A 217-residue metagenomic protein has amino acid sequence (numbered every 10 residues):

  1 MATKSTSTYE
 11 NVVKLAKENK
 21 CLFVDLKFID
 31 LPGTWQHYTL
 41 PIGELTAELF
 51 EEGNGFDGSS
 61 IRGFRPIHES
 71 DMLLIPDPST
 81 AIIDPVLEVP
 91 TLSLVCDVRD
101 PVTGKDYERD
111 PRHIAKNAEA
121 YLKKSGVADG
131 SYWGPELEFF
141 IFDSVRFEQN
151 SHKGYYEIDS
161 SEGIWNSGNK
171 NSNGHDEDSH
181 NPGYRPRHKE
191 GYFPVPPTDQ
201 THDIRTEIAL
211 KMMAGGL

Functional and structural regions predicted by a protein language model:
A2-L217: Glycine-rich, acidic/polar active-site loops that bind/position phosphate-bearing ligands
